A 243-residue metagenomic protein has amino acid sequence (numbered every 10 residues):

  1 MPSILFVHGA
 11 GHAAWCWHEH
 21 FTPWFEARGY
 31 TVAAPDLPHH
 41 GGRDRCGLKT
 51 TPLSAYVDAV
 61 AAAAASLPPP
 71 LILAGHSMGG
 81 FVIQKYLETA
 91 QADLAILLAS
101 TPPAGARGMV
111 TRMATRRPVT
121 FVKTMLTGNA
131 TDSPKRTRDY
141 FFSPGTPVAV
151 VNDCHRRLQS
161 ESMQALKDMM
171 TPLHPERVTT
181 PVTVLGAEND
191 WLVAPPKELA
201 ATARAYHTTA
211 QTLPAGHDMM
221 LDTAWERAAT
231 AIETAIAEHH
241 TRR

Functional and structural regions predicted by a protein language model:
G9-A13, S77, E188-N189: Active-site glycine-rich loops that stabilize anionic/oxyanionic intermediates across multiple enzyme folds
A10-T22, P195-P196: The serine-hydrolase catalytic nucleophile loop
F25-R45: Conserved alpha/beta-hydrolase
H39-L71: Active-site loop/oxyanion-hole signature of alpha/beta-hydrolase fold enzymes
A92-M125, A165-T171: Flexible "cap/lid" loop of the alpha/beta hydrolase fold
V178, V184-G186: Short beta-strand/loop motif that positions the catalytic acidic residue of the alpha/beta-hydrolase fold
G186-P214: Conserved loop-alpha-helix segment in the C-terminal half of the alpha/beta-hydrolase fold that carries the catalytic
T209-R243: Catalytic active-site module of serine/aspartate enzymes centered on a nucleophile-bearing elbow/loop
